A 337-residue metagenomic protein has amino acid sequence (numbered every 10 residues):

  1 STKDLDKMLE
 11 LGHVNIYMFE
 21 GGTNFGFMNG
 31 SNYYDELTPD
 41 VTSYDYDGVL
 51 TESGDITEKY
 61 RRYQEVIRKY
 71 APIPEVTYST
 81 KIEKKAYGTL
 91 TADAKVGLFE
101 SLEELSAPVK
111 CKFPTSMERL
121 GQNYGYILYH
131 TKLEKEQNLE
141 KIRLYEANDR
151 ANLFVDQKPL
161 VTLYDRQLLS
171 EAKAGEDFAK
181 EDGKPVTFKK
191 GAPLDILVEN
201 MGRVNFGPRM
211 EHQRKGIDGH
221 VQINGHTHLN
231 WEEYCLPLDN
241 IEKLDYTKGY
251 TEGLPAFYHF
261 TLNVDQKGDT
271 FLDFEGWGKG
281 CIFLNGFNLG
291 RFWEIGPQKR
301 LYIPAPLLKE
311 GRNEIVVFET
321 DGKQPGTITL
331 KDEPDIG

Functional and structural regions predicted by a protein language model:
S1-L5: Extracellular glycoside hydrolase catalytic/binding regions
K7-G12, I16-N230, L236-K248, T320-G322: Carbohydrate-binding surfaces of carbohydrate-active enzymes
Q122, E146, T187-K189, G253 (+4 more regions): Surface-exposed coil/turn segments at beta-strand junctions on protein surfaces, enriched
N123-E134, G253-N263, K299-L301: Short beta-strands within extracellular/lumenal beta-sheet-rich domains
L139-V155, L194, L262-N285, F292-W293 (+1 more regions): Aromatic-lined ligand-binding clefts that engage carbohydrates, nucleic acids, or primary amines
L163-Y164, F292-I295: Short beta-strand segments within Ig-like beta-sandwich modules, predominantly Fibronectin type-III
A174-P193, F257-Q266, R300-R312: Short, surface-exposed tryptophan/glycine-enriched loops that mediate extracellular molecular recognition
L301-G337: Terminal leader/tail segments of proteins
